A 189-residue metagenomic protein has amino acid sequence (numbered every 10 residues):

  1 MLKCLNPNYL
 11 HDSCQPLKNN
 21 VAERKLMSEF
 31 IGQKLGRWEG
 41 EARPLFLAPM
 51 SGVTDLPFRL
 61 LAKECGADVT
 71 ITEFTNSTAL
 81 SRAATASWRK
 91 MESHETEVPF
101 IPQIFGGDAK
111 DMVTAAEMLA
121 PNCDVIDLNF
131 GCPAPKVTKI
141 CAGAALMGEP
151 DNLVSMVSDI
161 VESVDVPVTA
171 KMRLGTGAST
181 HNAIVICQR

Functional and structural regions predicted by a protein language model:
L26-L35, E39, M50-D124: Glycine-rich, positively charged N-terminal anion/phosphate-binding segment
P44-F46, V69, P99-Q103, V125-D127 (+2 more regions): Structural preference for beta-strand elements that scaffold enzyme active sites
S87-M91, A145-L146, I186-Q188: Short, hinge-like loop/turn segments at secondary-structure boundaries
V113-A142, P150-R189: Alpha/beta enzyme core
